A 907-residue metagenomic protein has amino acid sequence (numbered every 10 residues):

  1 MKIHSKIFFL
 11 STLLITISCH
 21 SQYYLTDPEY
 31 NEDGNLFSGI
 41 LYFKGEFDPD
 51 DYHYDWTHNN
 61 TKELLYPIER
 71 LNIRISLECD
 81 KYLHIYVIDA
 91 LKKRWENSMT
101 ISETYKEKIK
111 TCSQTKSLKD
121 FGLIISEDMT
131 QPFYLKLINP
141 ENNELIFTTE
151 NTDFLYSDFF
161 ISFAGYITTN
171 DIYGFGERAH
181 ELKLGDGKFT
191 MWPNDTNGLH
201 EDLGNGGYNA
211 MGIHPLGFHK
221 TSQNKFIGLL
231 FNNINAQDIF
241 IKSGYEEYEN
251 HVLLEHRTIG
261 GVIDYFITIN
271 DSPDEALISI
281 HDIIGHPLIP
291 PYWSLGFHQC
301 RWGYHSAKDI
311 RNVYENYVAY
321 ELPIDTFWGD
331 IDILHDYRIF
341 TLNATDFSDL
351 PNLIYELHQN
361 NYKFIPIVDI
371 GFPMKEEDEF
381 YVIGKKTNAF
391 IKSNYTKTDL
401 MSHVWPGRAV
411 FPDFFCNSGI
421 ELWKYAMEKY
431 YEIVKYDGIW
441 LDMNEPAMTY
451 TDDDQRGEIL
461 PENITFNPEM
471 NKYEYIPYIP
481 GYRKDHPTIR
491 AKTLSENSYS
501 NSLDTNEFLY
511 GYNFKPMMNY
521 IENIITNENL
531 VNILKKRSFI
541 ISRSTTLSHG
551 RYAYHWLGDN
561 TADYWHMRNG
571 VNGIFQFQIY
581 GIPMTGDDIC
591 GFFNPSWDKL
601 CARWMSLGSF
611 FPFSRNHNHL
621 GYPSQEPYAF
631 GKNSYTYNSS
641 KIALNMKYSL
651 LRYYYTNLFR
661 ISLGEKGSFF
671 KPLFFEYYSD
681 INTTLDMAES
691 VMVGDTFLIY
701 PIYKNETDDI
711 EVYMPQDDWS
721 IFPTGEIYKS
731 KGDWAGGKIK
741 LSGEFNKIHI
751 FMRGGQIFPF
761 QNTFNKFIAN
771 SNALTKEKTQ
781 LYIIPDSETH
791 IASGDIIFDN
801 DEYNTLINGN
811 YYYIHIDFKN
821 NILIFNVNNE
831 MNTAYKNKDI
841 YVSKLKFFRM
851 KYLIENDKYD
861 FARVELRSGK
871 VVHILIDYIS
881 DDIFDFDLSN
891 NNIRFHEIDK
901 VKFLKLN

Functional and structural regions predicted by a protein language model:
M1-I3: N-terminal secretory signal peptides that target proteins for export/translocation
S5-C19: Cleavable N-terminal signal peptides of Sec/SRP-targeted secreted and luminal proteins
C19-S294, C300-W302, D309-E315, N343 (+10 more regions): N-terminal accessory segment at the very beginning of proteins
Y23-Y30, S38, N142-I748, N800: Catalytic-domain carbohydrate-binding cleft regions of carbohydrate-active enzymes
D885-N890: Exposed aromatic-hydrophobic patches
N907: Short acidic/polar inter-strand loop motif in beta-rich domains
